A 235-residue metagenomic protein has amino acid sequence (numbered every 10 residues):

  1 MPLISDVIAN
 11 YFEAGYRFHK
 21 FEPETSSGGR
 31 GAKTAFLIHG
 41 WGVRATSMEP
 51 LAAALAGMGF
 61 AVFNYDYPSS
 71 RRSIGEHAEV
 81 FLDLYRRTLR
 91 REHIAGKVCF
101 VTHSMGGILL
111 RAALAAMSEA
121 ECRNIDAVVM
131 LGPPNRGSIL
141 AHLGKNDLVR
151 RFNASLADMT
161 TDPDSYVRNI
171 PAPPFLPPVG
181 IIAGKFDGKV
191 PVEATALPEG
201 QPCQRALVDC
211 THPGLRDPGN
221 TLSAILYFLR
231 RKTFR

Functional and structural regions predicted by a protein language model:
M1-K33, G57: Alpha/beta-hydrolase fold catalytic core
A35-W41, T46, F60-P68, I74-L176: Serine-dependent carboxylesterase/thioesterase catalytic core of lipase-like alpha/beta-hydrolase/SGNH enzymes
S47-M48, E76-H77, D217, T221: Residues at alpha-helix caps and immediate loop-helix transition turns in enzyme cores, especially N- and C-cap
E49, E79-L82, D164, K185 (+1 more regions): Generic alpha-helical structural signal
L51-F60: A short, Lys/Arg-enriched amphipathic alpha-helix followed by its capping loop at the start of a domain
A52, V167-P171, L226: Short amphipathic alpha-helical segments and helix-helix/interface helices
M58, T88, K232-R235: Solvent-exposed amphipathic alpha-helical surface segments
A172-R235: C-terminal catalytic-base region of ester-bond hydrolases, centering on the histidine of the charge-relay
